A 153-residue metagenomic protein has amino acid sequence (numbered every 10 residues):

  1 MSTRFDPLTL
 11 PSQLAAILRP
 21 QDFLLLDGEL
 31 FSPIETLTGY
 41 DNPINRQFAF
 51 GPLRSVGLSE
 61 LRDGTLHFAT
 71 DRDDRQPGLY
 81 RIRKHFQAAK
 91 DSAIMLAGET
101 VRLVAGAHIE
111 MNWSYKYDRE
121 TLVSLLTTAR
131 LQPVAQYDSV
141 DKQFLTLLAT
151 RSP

Functional and structural regions predicted by a protein language model:
S2, E110, S114, Y137: Conserved aromatic-histidine-acidic binding/catalytic patches
S2-R19: A short, conserved alpha-helix within the catalytic core of class I
S2-T3, S32-T36, Q143-L145: Short catalytic/ligand-binding loop motif for oxyanion handling, primarily in non-cytosolic enzymes, centered on
R4-L8, K116, Q143: Conserved structured core elements
A16-I34: Conserved beta-strand signature within the Rossmann-like core of class I S-adenosyl-L-methionine
L30, T36-L131: Substrate-binding/catalytic lobe of Class I Rossmann-like enzymes that use SAM or dcSAM, i.e., the mid-to-C-terminal
F86, S139-P153: Core SAM-dependent methyltransferase catalytic element
Q132-Q136: A short linear hydrophobic-aromatic micro-motif
